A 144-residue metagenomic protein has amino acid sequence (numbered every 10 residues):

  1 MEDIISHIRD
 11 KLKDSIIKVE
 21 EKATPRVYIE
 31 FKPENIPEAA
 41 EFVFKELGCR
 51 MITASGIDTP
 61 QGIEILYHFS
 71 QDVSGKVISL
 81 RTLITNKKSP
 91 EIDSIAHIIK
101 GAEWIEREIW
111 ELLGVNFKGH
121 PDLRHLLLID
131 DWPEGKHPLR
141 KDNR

Functional and structural regions predicted by a protein language model:
M1-R144: Terminal low-complexity/charged segments
